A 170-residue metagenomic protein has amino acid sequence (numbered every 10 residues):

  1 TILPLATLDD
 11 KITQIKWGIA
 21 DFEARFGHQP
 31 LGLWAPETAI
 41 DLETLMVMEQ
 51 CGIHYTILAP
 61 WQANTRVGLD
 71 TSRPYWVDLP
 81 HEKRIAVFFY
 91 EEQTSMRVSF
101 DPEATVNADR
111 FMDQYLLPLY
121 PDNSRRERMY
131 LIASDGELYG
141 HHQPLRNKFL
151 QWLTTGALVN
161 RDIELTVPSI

Functional and structural regions predicted by a protein language model:
T1-L31, T38-M96, A108-E127, P144-D162: Catalytic alpha-helical scaffold of carbohydrate-active enzymes acting on polysaccharides/glycoconjugates
G27, S134-E137: A broad detector of the eukaryotic-type serine/threonine protein kinase catalytic domain
E37-L42, G136-G140, S169-I170: Short, conserved secondary-structure transition motifs
F88-F89, A133, T166: Residues in well-ordered beta-strands of folded domains
G136, L150-T154, L165, I170: Long, internal scaffold/assembly segments composed of regular secondary structure
